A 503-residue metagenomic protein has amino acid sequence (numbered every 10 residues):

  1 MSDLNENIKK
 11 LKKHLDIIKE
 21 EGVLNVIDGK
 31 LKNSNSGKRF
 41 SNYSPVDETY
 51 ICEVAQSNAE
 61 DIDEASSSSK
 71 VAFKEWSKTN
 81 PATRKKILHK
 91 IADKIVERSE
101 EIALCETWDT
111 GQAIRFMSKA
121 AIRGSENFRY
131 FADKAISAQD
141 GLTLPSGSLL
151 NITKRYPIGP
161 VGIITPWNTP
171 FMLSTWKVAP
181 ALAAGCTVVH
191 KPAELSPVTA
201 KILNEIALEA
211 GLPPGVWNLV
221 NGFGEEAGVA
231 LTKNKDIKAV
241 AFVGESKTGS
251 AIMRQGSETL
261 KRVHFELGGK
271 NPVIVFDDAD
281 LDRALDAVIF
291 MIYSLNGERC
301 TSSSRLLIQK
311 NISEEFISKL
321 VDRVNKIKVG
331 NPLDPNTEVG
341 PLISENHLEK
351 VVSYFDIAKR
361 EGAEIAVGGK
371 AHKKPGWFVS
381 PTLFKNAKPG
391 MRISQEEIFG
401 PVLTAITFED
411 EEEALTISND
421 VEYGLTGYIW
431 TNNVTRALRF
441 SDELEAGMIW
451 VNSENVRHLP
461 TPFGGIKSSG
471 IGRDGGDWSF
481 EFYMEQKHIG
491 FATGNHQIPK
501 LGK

Functional and structural regions predicted by a protein language model:
M1-P45: Hydrophobic face of amphipathic alpha-helices that form TPR/SEL1-like repeat modules and related alpha-solenoid
G29, E48, R84, E106 (+10 more regions): Residue-level signal for inorganic ion chemistry
T49-A138, S148: Glycine-rich loop-to-alpha-helix module at the N-terminal edge of alpha/beta enzyme cores
T49-C52, I237, I274, K328 (+3 more regions): Conserved C-terminal structural/oligomerization subdomain of aldehyde/semialdehyde dehydrogenase
I51-S57, A72-K78, G162-I163, V273-F276 (+5 more regions): Short, well-ordered beta-strand elements within core beta-sheets of diverse protein domains
F73, S77, A92-S99, A103 (+17 more regions): Structural signal for hydrophobic packing residues in well-ordered secondary-structure cores of soluble enzyme domains
D140-R283, F408: Rossmann-like NAD(P) dinucleotide-binding subdomain of oxidoreductase/dehydrogenase enzymes
A239, K247-K388, V451, I498-G502: ALDH superfamily catalytic-core signature
